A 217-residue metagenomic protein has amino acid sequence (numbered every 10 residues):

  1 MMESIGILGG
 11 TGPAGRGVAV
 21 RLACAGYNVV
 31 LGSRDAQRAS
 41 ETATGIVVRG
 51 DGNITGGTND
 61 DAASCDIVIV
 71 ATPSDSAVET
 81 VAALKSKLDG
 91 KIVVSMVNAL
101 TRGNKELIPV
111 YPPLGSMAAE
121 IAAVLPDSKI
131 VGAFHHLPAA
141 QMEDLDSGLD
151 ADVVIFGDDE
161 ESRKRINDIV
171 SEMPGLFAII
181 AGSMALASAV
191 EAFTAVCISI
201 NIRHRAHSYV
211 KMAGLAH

Functional and structural regions predicted by a protein language model:
M1-G45, E172: NAD(P)+-binding Rossmann beta1-loop-alpha1 motif at the extreme N-terminus of oxidoreductases
I7-L8, V70, I155: Hydrophobic Val/Ile/Leu positions in short beta-strands of Rossmann-like dinucleotide-binding domains
S40, S64, G90, D127-I130: A glycine-biased structural micro-motif
V48-T55, P126-K129, L176: A short helix-to-beta-strand connector/capping loop
R49-G52, G57-I92, V97-K105: Rossmann-like NAD(P)-binding element
E106-P113, D144-E161: Short beta-strand and adjoining strand-loop segment in the mid-core of the Rossmann-like NAD(P)-dependent dehydrogenase
P112-H136, E143-D144, R165: Short, glycine-/small-residue-rich phosphate/pyrophosphate-handling segment
A151-H217: Active-site-lining helix/loop region of Rossmann-like oxidoreductase modules
